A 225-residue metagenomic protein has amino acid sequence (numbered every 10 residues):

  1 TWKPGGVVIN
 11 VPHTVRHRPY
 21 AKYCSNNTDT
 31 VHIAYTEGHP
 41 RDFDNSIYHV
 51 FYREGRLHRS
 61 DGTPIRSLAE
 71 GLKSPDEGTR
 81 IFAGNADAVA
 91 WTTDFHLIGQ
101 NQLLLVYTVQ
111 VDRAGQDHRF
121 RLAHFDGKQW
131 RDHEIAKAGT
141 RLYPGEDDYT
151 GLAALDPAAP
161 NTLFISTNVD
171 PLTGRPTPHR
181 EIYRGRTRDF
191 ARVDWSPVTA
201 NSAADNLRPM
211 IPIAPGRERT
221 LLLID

Functional and structural regions predicted by a protein language model:
T1-D225: Extracellular, repeat-based ectodomains that mediate carbohydrate processing or recognition
